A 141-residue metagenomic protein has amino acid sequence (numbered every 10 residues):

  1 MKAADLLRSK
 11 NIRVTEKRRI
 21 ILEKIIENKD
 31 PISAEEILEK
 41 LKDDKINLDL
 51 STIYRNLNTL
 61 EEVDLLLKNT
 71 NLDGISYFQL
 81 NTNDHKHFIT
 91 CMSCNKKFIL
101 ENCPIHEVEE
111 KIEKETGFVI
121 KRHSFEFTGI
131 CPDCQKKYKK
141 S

Functional and structural regions predicted by a protein language model:
M1-E27: Intrinsically disordered, low-complexity serine/threonine- and proline-rich regulatory segments
E27-S33: Short capping segments at the starts of secondary-structure elements
E36-K40: A short acidic, leucine-rich amphipathic alpha-helix
I53-V63: Basic amphipathic alpha-helical segments that dock to polyanions
E62-S141: Non-DNA-binding regulatory cores of transcription-related proteins, predominantly C-terminal effector-binding
